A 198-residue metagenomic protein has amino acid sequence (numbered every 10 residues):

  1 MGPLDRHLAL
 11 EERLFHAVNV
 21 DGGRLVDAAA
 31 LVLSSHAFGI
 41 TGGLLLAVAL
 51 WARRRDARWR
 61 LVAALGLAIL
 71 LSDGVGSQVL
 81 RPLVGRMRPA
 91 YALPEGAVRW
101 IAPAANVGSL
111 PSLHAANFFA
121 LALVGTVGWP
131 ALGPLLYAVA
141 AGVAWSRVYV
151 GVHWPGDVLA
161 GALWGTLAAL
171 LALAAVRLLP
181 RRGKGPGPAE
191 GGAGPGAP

Functional and structural regions predicted by a protein language model:
M1-G42, G76-V107, G191-P198: N-terminal transmembrane-helix/juxtamembrane module of multi-pass inner/ER membrane proteins
V32-H36, A57-L70, L159-A162: Loop-to-helix transition at the N-terminal end of transmembrane alpha-helices
H36-I40, W59-A63, L132-Y137, G156: Short, aromatic-rich membrane-interface segments at the entry and exit of alpha-helical transmembrane domains
G42-R53, F118-L123: Hydrophobic, aromatic-rich transmembrane alpha-helices and their immediate juxtamembrane boundary segments
L46, L71, V75-L80, A168-L179: Alpha-helical membrane-inserting segments
R54, V79, L83-R88, A175-K184: Membrane-interfacial segments
R58-V127, L132: Membrane-interface loops
V98-P198: Membrane-embedded catalytic cores of phosphoryl/pyrophosphoryl-handling enzymes
